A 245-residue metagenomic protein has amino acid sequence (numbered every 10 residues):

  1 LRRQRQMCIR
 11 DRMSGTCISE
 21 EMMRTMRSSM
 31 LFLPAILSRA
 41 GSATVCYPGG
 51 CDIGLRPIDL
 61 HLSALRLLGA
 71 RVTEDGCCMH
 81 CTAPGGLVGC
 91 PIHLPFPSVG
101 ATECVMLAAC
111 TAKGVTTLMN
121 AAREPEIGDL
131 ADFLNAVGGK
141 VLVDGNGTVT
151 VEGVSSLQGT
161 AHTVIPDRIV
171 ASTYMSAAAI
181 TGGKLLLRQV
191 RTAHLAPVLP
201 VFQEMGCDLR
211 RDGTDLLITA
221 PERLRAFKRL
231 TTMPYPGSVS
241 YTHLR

Functional and structural regions predicted by a protein language model:
R3-R245: Structural preference for solvent-exposed beta-strand-turn elements and adjacent flexible terminal/loop segments within
